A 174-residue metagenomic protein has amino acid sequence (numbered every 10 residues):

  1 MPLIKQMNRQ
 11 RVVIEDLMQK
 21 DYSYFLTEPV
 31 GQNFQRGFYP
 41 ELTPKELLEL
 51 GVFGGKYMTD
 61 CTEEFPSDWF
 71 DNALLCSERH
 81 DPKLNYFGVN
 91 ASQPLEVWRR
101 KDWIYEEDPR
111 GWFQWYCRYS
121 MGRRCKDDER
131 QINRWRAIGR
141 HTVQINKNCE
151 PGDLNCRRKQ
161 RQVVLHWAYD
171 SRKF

Functional and structural regions predicted by a protein language model:
P2-E107, R123, R140-K159, V163 (+1 more regions): Compositionally biased, intrinsically disordered low-complexity regions enriched for acidic
P94, D108-G111, D128-Q131: Alpha-helical interaction elements in eukaryotic regulators
R99, F113-C117: Amphipathic alpha-helical interaction motifs in eukaryotic regulatory proteins
Y119-V143: Short linear, low-complexity motifs centered on an aromatic residue
Y169-R172: Charged, low-complexity intrinsically disordered segments
